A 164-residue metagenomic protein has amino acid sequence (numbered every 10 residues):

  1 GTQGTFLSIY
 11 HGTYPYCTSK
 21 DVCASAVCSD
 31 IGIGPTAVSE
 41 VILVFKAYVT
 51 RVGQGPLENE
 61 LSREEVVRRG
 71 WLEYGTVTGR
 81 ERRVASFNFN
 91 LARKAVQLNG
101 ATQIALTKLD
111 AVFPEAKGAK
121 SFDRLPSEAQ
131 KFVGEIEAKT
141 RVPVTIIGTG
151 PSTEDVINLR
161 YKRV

Functional and structural regions predicted by a protein language model:
T2-V164: Non-transmembrane, aqueous-exposed alpha-helical and coiled segments at domain scale
